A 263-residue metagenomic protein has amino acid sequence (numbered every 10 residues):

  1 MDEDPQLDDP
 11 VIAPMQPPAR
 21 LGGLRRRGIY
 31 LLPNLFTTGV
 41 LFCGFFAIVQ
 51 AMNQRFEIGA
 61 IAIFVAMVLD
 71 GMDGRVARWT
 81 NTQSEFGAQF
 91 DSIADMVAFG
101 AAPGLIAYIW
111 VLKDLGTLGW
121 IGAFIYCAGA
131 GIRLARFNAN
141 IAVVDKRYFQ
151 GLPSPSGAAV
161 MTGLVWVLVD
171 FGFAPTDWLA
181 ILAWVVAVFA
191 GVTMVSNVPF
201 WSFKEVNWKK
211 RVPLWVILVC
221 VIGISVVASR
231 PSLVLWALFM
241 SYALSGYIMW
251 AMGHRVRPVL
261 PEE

Functional and structural regions predicted by a protein language model:
M1-G71, M249, E263: Topogenic membrane-insertion module of multi-pass membrane proteins
M1-L21, K146-E263: C-terminal membrane-associated helical module and adjoining short loops/tails
D8-L24, D73-S84, R136-R147: Cytosolic, membrane-interface loops and tails of multi-pass inner-membrane proteins
R26-N34, E85-A94, Q150, S202-V212: Short, amphipathic, aromatic/basic-enriched membrane-interface segments that mark the entry/exit of transmembrane
Y30-T37, W79-L134, L164: Multi-pass membrane catalytic core of lipid/isoprenoid biosynthesis enzymes
F46-I61, V97, A101-I121, G163-L182 (+1 more regions): Helix-coil boundary and interhelical linker segments in multi-pass alpha-helical membrane proteins
G71-W79, G131-A139, S196, Y247-P258: Juxtamembrane membrane-interface segments at transmembrane alpha-helix termini
W120-V160: Hydrophobic, well-structured mid-protein blocks that either form specific transmembrane helices
